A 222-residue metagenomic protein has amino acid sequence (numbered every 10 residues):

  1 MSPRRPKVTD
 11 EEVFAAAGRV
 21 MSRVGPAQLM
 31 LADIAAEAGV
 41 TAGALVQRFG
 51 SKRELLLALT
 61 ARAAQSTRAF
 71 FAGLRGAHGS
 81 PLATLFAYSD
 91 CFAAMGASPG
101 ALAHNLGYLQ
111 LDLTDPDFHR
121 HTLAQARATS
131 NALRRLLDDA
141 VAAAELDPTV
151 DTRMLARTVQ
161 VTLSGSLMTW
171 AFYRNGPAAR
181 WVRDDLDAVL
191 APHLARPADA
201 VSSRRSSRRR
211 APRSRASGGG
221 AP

Functional and structural regions predicted by a protein language model:
E12, A16-E54, A58: Helix-turn-helix
R23-A27, A77, A143: Short coil/turn segments at alpha/beta junctions that flank glycine-rich nucleotide-binding fingerprints
L29, T149-V150: Helix-loop segment at the mouth of the active site in Rossmann-fold oxidoreductases, especially SDR/KR enzymes
A58, A72-L102, T152-V159, R183 (+2 more regions): Hydrophobic alpha-helical connector segments
A61-T67: Short, basic, alpha-helical segments at the C-terminal edge of helix-turn-helix-like DNA-binding modules
R68, G100-L106, P116-A143, M154-R157 (+1 more regions): Amphipathic alpha-helical packing segments from all-alpha helical-bundle domains
L74, D90-G96, H104-T114, A188-V189 (+1 more regions): Helix-loop "lid/cap" segments that line or gate small-molecule binding pockets
A87, C91, S130-N131, R135-D139 (+2 more regions): C-terminal peripheral helix-coil segments that are non-catalytic and often amphipathic
